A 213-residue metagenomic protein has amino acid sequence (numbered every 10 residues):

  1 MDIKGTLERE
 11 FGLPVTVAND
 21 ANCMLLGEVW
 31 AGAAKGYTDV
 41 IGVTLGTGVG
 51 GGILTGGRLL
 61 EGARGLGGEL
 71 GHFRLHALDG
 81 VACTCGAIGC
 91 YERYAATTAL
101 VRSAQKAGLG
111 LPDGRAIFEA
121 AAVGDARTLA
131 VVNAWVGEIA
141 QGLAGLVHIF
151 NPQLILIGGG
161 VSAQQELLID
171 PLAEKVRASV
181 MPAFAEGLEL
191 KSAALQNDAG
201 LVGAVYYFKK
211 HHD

Functional and structural regions predicted by a protein language model:
M1-D39, L167-S179: Glycine-rich phosphate-binding loop and adjoining helix at the ATP-binding site of ATP-dependent phosphoryl-transfer
V15-A21, L75-L111, Y206: Glycine-rich phosphate-binding loop plus the immediately following alpha-helix
T16-N22, G42-L45, K191-D198: Active-site nucleophile and cofactor-binding loops and adjacent substrate-binding regions of central metabolic enzymes
C23-L26, G50, S162-Q165, D198-A199: Short, active-site-adjacent cap segments at secondary-structure transitions
Y37-Y94: Glycine-rich phosphate-binding loop of actin/hexokinase-like ATP-binding domains
Y91-Y94, A99-L156, V161-D170, L188-D198: Adenine-nucleotide phosphate-binding core of ATP-dependent small-molecule kinases
V176-K191: Charged, glycine-enriched surface loops/patches that mediate electrostatic binding to polyanionic ligands
K209-D213: Generic C-terminal helix-cap and adjacent flexible tail
